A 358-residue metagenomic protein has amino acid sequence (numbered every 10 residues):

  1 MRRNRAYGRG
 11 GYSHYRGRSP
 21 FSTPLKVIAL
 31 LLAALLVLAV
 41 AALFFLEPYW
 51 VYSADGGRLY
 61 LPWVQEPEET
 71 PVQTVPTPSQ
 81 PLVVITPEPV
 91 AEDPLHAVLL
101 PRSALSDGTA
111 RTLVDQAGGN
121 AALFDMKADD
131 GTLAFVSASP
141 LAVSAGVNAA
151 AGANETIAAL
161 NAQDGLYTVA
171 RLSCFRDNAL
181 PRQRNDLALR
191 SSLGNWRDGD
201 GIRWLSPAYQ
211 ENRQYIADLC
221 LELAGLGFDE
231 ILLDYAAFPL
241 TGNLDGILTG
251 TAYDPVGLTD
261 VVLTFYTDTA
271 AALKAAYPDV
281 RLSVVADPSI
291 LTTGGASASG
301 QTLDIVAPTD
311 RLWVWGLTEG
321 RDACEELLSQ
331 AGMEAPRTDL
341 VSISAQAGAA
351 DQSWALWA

Functional and structural regions predicted by a protein language model:
M1-L25: N-terminal Lys/Arg-rich, disordered targeting/topogenic segments
K26-F45: Hydrophobic membrane-insertion alpha-helices, especially the h-region of bacterial N-terminal signal peptides
A41-D55, L303-D304, P308-A358: Substrate-binding cleft of secreted/luminal carbohydrate-active enzymes
V90-P101, F175-L221: Active-site-adjacent "subsite" loops/lids of carbohydrate-active enzymes
L99, Y167-R176, L232-L233, V256-G300 (+2 more regions): Aromatic-lined carbohydrate-recognition surfaces of secreted/lumenal glycan-active proteins
G108-L133, E222-D234, L303-W315: Catalytic domains of carbohydrate-active enzymes, especially glycoside hydrolases
A121, A149-R197: Glycine-rich, aromatic-flanked loop segments that form ligand/cofactor-binding clefts across common enzyme folds
F135-S144, D177-D198, T241-Y253: Aromatic- and acidic-residue-enriched segments that line the glycan-binding/catalytic groove of carbohydrate-active
